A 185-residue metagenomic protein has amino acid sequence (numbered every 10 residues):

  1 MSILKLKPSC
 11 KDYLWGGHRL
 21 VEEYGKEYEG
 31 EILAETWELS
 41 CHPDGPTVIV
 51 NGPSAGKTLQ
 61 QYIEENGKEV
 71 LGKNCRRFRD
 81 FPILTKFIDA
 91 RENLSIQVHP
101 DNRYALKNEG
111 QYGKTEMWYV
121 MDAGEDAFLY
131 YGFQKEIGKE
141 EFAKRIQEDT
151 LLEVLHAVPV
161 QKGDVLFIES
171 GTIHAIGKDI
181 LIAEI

Functional and structural regions predicted by a protein language model:
M1-I137: Transition-metal
L14-R19, L84, L155-D164, A175: Gly/lys/ser-thr-rich phosphate-binding loops in alpha/beta enzymes that coordinate phosphoanhydride or phosphate groups
I96-H99, P159-K178: Conserved metal-binding segment of the jelly-roll/cupin
N108, L129-G132, F142, G177-L181: A short secondary-structure junction signal
E116-W118, A175-I185: A short hydrophobic beta-strand segment most commonly corresponding to one strand of the jelly-roll/cupin
I137-F167: Active-site glycine-rich loop that binds ribose-phosphate moieties when present
